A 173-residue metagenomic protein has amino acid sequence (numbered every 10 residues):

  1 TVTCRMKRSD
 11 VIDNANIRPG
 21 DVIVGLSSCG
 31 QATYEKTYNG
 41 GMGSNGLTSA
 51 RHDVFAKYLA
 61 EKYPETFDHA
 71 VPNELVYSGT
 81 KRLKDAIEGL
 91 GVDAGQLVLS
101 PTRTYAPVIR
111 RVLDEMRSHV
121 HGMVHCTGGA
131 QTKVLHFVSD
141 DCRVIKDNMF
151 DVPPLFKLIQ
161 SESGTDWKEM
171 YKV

Functional and structural regions predicted by a protein language model:
T1-V173: Helix-biased detector of long, well-ordered alpha-helical tracts
